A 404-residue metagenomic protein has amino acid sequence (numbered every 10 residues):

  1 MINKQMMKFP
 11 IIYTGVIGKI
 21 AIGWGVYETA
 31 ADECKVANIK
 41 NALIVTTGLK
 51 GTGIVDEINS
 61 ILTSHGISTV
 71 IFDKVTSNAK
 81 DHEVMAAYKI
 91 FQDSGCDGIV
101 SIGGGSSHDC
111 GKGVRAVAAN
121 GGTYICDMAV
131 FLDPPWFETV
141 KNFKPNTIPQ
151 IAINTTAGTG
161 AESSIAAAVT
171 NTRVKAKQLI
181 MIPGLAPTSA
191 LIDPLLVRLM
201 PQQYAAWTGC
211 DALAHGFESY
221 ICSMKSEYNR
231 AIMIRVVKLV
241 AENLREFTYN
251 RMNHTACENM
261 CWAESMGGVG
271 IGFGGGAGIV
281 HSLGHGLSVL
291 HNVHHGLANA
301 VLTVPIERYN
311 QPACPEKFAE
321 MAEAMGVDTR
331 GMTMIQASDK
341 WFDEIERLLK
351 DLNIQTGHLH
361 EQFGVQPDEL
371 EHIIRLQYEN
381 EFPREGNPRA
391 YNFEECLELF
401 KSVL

Functional and structural regions predicted by a protein language model:
M1-G98, G357: ATP/NTP phosphate-donor binding region
G18, G121-K225, E320: A glycine/threonine-rich phosphate-anchoring loop and its flanking beta-alpha core in nucleotide/phosphate-binding
E57-I58, Y88, S107-G121, S163-S164: Short Gly/Thr/Asp-enriched flexible loops that form oxyanion-binding sites at enzyme active sites
C96-V114, T155-A161, L290: Glycine/serine-rich anion-binding loops at beta->alpha junctions that coordinate negatively charged ligand groups
L213-F217, C257-G268, T303, I345 (+3 more regions): Short alpha-helical scaffolding segments that buttress acidic/His motifs in well-ordered protein cores
S219-E344: Active-site segments that bind and position negatively charged phosphate/pyrophosphate groups
F318, A322-L404: C-terminal charged capping/lid subdomain of soluble metabolic enzymes
